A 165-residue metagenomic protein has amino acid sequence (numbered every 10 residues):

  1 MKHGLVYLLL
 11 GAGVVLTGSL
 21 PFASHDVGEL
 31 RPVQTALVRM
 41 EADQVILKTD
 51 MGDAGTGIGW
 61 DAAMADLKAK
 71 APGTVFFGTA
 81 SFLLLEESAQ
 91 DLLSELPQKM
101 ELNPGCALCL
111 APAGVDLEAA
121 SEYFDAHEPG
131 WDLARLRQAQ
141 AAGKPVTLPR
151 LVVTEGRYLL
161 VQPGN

Functional and structural regions predicted by a protein language model:
M1-N165: Membrane-proximal alpha-helical signals and transmembrane carboxylates
